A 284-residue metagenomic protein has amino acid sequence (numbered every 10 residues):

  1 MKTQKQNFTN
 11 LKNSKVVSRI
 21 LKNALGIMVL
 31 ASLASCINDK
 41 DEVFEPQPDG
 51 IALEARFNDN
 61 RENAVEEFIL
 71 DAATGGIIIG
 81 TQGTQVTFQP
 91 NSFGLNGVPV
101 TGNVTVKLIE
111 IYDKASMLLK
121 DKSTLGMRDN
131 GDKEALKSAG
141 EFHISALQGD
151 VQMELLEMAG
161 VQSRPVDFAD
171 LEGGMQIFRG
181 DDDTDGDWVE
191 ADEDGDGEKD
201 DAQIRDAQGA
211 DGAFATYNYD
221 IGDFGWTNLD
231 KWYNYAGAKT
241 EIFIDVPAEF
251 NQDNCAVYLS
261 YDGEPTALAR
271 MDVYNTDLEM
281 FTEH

Functional and structural regions predicted by a protein language model:
Q4-L25: Bacterial N-terminal signal peptides that target proteins for export
S32-S35: C-terminal motif of bacterial Sec signal peptides marking the signal peptidase cleavage site
D39-Q85, N91-V104, I109-L118, G126-H284: Proteolytic cleavage junctions
